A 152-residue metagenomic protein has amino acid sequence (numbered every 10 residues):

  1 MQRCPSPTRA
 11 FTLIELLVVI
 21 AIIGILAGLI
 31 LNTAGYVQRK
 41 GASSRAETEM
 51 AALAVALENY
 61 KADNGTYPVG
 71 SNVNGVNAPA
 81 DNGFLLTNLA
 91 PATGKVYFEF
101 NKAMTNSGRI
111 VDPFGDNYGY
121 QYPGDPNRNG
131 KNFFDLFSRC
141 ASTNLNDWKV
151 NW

Functional and structural regions predicted by a protein language model:
M1-P7: N-terminal secretory signal peptides that target proteins for export/translocation
P7-V37: N-terminal single-pass transmembrane signal-anchor helix
T8, R45, A52, D112 (+1 more regions): A generic fold-level signal
T12-L16, I30, A52, L85 (+1 more regions): Acidic/proline-rich low-complexity IDRs
G28-N82: Conserved hydrophobic/amphipathic alpha-helical signal-anchor segments
Y60-W152: Low-complexity, acidic interaction segments enriched in glycine
